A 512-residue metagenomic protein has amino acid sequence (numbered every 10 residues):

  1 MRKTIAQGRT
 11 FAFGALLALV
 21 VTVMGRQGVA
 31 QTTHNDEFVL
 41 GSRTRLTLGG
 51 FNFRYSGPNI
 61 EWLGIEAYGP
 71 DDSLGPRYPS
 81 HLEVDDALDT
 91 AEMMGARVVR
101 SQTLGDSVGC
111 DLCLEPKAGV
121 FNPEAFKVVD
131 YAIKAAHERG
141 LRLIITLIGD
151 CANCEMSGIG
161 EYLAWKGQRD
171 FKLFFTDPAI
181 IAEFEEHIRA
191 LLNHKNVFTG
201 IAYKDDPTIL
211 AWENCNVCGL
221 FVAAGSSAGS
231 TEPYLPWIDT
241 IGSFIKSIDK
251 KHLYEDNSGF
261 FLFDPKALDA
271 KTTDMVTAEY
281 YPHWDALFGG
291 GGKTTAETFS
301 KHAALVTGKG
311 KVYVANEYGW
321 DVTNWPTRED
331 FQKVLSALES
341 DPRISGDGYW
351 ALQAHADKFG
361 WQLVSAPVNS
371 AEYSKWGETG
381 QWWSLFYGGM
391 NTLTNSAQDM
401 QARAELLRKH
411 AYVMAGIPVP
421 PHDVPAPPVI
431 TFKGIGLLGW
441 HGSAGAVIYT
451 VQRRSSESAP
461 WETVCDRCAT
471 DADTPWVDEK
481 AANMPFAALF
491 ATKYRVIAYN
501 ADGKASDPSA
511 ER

Functional and structural regions predicted by a protein language model:
A12-V23: Bacterial N-terminal signal peptides
H34-L287, G292-K301, G308-K311, V322-P326 (+2 more regions): Active-site mouth of glycoside hydrolases
V314-A404: Substrate-binding cleft of secreted/luminal carbohydrate-active enzymes
Y412-A426: Proline/serine/threonine-rich low-complexity linkers at boundaries of modular beta-sandwich domains
G434-A446: Conserved aromatic anchor
T450-L489, A501-D502: Recognizes extended acidic, P/S/T-rich segments that occur within or adjacent to Ig-like beta-sandwich modules
Y499-R512: Extracellular fibronectin type III
